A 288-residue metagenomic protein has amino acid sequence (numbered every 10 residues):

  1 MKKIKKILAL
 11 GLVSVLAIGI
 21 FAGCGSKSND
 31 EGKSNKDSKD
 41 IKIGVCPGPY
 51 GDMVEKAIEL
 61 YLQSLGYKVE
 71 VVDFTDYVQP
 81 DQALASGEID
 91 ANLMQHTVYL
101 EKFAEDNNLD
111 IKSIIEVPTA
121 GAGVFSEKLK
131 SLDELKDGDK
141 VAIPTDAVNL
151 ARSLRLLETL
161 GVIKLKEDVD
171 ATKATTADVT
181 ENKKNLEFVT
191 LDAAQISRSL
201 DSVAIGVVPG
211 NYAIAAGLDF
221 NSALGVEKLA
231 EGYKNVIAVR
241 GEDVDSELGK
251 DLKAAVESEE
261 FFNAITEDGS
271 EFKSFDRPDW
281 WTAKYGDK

Functional and structural regions predicted by a protein language model:
M1-D40, A283-K288: Short, low-complexity disordered leader/linker segments with a strong preference for bacterial N-terminal type II
D40, P47-E70: Short, polar/charged alpha-helical segment
V71-Q82, V169-R198: Short helix-initiation/N-cap motifs at beta->coil->alpha
T75-Y77, G87-E101, P118, D192-A193 (+2 more regions): Beta->alpha turn/N-cap motifs
K102-I114, L129, S202, V207 (+1 more regions): Ligand-binding "clamshell"
I114-I163, F262: A conserved helix-loop-strand patch within extracytoplasmic ligand-binding domains of the periplasmic binding
G121-D133, Y233-S246: A bilobed periplasmic-binding-protein/Venus flytrap-type ligand-binding module shared by bacterial periplasmic
V148-K173, K253-K288: Ligand-binding clefts/hinges and TM-proximal coupling segments of bilobed small-molecule sensing domains
